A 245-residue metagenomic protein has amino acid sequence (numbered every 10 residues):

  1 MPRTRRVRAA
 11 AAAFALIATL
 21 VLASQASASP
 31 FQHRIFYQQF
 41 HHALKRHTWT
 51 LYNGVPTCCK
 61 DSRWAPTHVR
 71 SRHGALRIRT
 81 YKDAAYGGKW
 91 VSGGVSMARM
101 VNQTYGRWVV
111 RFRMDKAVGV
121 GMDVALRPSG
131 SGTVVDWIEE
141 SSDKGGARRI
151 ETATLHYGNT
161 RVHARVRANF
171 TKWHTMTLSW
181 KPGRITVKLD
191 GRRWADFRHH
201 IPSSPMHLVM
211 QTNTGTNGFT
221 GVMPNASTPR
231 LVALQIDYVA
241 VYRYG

Functional and structural regions predicted by a protein language model:
M1-A28: Secretory targeting and sorting signals
S29-G245: GH16 jelly-roll
